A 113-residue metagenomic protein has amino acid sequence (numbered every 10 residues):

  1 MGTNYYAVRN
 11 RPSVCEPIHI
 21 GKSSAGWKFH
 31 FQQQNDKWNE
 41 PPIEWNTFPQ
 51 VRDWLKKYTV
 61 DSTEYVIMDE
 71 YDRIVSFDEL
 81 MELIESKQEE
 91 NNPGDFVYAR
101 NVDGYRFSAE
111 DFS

Functional and structural regions predicted by a protein language model:
M1-S24: Short, extreme N-terminal segment that most often corresponds to the first beta-strand
A25-S113: Low-complexity intrinsically disordered segments
